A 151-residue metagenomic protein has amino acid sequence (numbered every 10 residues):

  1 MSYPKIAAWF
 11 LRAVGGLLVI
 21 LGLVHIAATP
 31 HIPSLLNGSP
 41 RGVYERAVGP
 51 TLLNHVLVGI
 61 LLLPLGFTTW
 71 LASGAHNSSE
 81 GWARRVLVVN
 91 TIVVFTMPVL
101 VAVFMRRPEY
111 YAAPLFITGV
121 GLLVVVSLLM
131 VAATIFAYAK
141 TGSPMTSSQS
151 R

Functional and structural regions predicted by a protein language model:
M1-V24: Cytosolic juxtamembrane helix and N-cap/initiation of the first transmembrane helix
S2-P4, G66-R84: Juxtamembrane helix-break-helix junctions at the cytosolic face of small multi-pass alpha-helical membrane proteins
I20, V24, A28-T29, L36 (+2 more regions): Core segments of alpha-helical transmembrane spans in multipass integral membrane proteins
H25, T69-S73, P98-M105, M130-A137: Structural signal for membrane-spanning alpha-helices in multi-pass inner-membrane proteins, emphasizing helix cores
P30-N37, G74-G81, R106-A113, I135-S143: Transmembrane helix-loop junctions in multipass membrane proteins, especially transporters and channels
R84-V101, G121-V126: Hydrophobic alpha-helical membrane segments
F95-G119: Membrane-helix boundary connector in multi-pass membrane proteins
L122-S147: Membrane-water interface at the C-terminal end of transmembrane alpha helices
